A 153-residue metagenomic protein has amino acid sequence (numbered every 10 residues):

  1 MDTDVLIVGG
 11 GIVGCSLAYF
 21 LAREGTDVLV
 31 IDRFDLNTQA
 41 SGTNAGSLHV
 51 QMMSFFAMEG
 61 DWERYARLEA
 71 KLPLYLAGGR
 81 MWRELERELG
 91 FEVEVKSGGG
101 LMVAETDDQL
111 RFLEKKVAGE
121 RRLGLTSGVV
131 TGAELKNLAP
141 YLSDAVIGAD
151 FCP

Functional and structural regions predicted by a protein language model:
D2, L6, T38-N44, L48-V50: Accessory recognition modules or surfaces
T3-V30: N-terminal Rossmann-like FAD-binding beta1-loop-alpha1 element of flavoenzymes
A22-N44: Glycine-rich FAD pyrophosphate-binding loop
N37, N137-S143: FAD-binding beta-loop-beta segment adjacent to the flavin cofactor pocket
S47-E134, L138: Dinucleotide-binding Rossmann-like beta1-alpha1 core, especially the glycine-rich loop that anchors the ADP
G128, S143-D144: Membrane-embedded alpha-helical core segments of multi-pass
A149-P153: Helical element adjacent to the flavin cofactor pocket in flavoenzyme catalytic cores
